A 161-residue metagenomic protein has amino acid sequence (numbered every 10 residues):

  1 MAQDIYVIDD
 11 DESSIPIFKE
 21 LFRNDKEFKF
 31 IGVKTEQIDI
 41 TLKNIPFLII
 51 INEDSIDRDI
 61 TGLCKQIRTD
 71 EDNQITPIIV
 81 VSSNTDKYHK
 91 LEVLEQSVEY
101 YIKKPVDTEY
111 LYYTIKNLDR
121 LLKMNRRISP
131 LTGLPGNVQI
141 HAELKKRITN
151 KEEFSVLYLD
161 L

Functional and structural regions predicted by a protein language model:
D11-T35: Two-component/phosphorelay signaling modules centered on CheY-like receiver
I31-L48: Acidic, metal-coordinating helix/loop segments flanking the phosphotransfer/catalytic sites of two-component signaling
F47-T69, I78: Conserved phosphotransfer microenvironments
G62, S82-Y100: Alpha4 helix (beta4-alpha4-beta5 surface) of REC/receiver domains from two-component response regulators
V106-I115: C-terminal output helix
K116-I128: The C-terminal output helix
R126-K145: Short coupling/linker segments associated with nucleotidyl cyclase/phosphodiesterase signaling modules
E143-L161: Active-site-proximal structural segments of metal-dependent nucleotidyl cyclase/transferase enzymes
